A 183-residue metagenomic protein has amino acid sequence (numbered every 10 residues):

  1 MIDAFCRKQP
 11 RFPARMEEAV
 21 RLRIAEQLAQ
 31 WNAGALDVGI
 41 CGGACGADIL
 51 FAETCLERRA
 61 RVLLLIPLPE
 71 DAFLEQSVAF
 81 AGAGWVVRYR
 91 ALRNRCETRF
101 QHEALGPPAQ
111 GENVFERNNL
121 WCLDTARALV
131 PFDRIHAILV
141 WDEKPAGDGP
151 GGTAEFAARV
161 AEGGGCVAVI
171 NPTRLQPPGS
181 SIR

Functional and structural regions predicted by a protein language model:
M1-I182: Acidic/glycine-enriched connector segments
